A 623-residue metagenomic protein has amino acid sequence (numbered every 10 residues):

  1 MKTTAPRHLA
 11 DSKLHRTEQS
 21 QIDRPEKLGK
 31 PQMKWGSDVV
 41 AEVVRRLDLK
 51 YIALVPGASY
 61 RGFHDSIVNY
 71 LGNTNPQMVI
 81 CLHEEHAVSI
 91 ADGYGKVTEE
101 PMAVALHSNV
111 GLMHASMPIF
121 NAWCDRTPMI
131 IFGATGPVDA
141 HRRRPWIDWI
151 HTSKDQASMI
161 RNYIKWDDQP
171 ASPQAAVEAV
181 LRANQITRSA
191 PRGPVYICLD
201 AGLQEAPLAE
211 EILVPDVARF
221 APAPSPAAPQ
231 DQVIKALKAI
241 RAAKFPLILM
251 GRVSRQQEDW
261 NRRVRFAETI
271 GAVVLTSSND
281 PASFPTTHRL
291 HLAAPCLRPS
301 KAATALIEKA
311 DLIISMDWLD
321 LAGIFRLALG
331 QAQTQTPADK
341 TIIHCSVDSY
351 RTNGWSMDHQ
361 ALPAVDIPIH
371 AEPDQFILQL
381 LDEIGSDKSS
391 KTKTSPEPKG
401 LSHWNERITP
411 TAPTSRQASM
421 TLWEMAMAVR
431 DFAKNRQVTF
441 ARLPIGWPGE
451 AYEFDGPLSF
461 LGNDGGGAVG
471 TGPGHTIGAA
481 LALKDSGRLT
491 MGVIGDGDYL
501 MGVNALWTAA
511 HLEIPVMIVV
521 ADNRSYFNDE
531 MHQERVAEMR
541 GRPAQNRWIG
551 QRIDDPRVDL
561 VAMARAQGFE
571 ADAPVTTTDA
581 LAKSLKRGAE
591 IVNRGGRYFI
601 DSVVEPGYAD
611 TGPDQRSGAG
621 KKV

Functional and structural regions predicted by a protein language model:
K2-I384, G487, P515-I518, G618: N-terminal alpha/beta PP-like core and its mobile active-site loop of ThDP/TPP-dependent enzymes
A5-P31, A171-Q174, C198, D339-L443 (+3 more regions): Phosphate/pyrophosphate-binding active-site segments
S37-A41, R45-L47, A58-S59, F63-V68 (+1 more regions): Active-site diphosphate/adenylate-binding microenvironment
P118-W123, N184-Q185, D431-F432, L506-E513 (+1 more regions): Short amphipathic alpha-helices and their capping/turn segments at secondary-structure boundaries
R142-H151, K309, I377, P448-V623: Thiamine diphosphate
I240, F266, R430-D431, A482 (+1 more regions): Short, conserved, surface-exposed binding loops centered on an aromatic residue
G251-V253, N279, L319, P444 (+3 more regions): Histidine- and/or cysteine-centered catalytic micro-motif in compact active-site loops
T304-W318, T394, N405, I549-D554: Extended, charge-rich low-complexity interaction segments
